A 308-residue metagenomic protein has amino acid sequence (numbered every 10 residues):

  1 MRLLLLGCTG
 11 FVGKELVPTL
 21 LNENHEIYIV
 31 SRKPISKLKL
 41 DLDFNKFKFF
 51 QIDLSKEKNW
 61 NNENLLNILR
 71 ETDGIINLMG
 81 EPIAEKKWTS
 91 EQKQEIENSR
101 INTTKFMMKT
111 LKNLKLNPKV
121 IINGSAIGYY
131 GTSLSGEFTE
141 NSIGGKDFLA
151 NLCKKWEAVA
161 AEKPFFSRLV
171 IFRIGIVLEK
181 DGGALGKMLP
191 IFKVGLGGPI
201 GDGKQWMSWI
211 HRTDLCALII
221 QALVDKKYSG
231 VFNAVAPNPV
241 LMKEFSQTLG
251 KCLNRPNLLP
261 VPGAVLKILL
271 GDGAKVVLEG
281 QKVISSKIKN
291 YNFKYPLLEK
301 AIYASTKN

Functional and structural regions predicted by a protein language model:
L3-E23: N-terminal Rossmann NAD(P)H-binding glycine-rich loop of SDR-like oxidoreductase domains
F47-T103: NAD(P)H-binding glycine-rich loop region in Rossmannoid oxidoreductase-like domains and their noncatalytic homologs
K105-D147: Conserved Rossmann-fold NAD(P)-dependent oxidoreductase catalytic core, especially the SDR/UDP-sugar
S125, A158-K180: Conserved beta-loop-beta element that borders a ligand/cofactor-binding pocket
F166, L178-K187, A222-F232: Glycine/proline-rich active-site loop of Rossmann-fold NAD(P)-dependent oxidoreductases
K187-I210, D214: A conserved pocket-lining segment of Rossmann-fold NAD(P)-dependent short-chain dehydrogenase/reductase
D225-D272, Y303-N308: Mid/C-terminal beta-alpha module of Rossmann-like enzyme folds, strongest in SDR-family dehydrogenases/epimerases
K275-N308: C-terminal amphipathic/interface module of NAD(P)-dependent oxidoreductases and related NAD-binding regulators
